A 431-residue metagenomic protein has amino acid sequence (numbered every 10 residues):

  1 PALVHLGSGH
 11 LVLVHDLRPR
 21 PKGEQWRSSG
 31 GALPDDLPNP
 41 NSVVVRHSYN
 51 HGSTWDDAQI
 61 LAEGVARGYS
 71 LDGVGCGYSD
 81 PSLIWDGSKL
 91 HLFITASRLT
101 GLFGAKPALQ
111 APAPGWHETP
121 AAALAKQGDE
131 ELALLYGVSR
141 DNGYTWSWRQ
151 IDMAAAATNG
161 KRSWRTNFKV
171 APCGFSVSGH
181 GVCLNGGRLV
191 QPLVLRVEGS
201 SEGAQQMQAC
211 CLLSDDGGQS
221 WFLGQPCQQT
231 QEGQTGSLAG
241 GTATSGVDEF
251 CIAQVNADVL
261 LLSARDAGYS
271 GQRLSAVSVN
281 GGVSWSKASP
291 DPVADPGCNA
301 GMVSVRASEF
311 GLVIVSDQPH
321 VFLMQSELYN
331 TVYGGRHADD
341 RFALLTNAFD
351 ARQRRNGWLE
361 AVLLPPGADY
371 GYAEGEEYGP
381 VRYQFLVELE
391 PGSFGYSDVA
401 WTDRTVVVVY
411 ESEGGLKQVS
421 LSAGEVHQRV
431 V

Functional and structural regions predicted by a protein language model:
P1-V431: Asp-box/BNR beta-propeller blade signature and adjacent active/binding-site loops in extracellular glycan-interacting
